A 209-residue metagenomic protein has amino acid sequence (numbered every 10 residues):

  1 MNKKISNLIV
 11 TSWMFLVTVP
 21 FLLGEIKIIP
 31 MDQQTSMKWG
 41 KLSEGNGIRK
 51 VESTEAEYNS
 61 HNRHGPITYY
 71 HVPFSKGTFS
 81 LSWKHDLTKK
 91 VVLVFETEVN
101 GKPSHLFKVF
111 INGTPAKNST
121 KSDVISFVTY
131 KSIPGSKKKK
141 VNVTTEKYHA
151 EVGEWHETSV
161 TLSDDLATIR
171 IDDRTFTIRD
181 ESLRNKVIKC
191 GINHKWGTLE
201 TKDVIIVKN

Functional and structural regions predicted by a protein language model:
M1-S12: Bacterial N-terminal signal peptides that target proteins for export
T11-P20: Bacterial N-terminal signal peptides
G24-S43: Extracellular carbohydrate-recognition regions
S43-G65: Short carbohydrate-recognition loop motifs
S60-K131: Secretory/extracellular carbohydrate-interaction modules and structurally similar beta-sandwich "look-alikes"
L81, W155-L162, A167-I169: Short tryptophan-centered beta-strand motifs in secreted/extracellular beta-sheet-rich domains of glycan-recognition
I133-E157: Short, aromatic/His-centered strand-loop micro-motif at the edge of beta-sheets
R179-D203: Flexible glycan-contacting loops in extracellular carbohydrate-active proteins
